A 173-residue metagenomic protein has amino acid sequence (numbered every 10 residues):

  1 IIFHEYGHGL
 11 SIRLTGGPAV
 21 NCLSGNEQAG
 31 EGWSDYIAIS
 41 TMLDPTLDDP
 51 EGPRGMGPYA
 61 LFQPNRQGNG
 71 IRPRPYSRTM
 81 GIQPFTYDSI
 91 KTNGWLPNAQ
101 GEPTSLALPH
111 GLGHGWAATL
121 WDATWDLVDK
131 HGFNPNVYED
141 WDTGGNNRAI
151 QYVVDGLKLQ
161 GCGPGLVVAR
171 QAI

Functional and structural regions predicted by a protein language model:
I1-A172: Extracellular protease catalytic domains of secreted zymogens
